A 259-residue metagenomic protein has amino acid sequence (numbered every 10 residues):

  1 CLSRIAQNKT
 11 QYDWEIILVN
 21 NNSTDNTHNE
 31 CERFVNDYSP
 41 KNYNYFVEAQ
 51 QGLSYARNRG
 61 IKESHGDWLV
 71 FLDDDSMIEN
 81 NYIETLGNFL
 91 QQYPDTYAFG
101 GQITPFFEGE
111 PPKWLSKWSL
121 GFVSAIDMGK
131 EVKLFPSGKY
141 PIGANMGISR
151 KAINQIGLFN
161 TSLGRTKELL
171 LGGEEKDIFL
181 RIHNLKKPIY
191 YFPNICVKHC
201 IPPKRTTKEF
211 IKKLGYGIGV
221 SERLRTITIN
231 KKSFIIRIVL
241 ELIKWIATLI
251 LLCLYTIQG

Functional and structural regions predicted by a protein language model:
S3-D13: Short, acidic, metal-binding catalytic loop of nucleotide-sugar glycosyltransferases
N20-N29, S76: A conserved acidic beta->alpha catalytic loop
E48-S64: Glycine-rich, basic loop-to-helix element that forms the pyrophosphate-binding segment of sugar-nucleotide handling
L69: Short aromatic/hydrophobic "clamp" motif used to bind/position activated sugar donors
N81-L115: Conserved donor NDP-sugar-binding/catalytic core segment of glycosyltransferases
G101, W118-K139: Short, flexible, basic/aromatic active-site loop/helix in glycosyltransferases
L171, N184-K187, N194-I195, T207-S233: Catalytic core of nucleotide-sugar-dependent glycosyltransferases
K213-V220, N230-G259: Non-catalytic, C-terminal membrane-associated alpha-helical segments of glycosyltransferases
